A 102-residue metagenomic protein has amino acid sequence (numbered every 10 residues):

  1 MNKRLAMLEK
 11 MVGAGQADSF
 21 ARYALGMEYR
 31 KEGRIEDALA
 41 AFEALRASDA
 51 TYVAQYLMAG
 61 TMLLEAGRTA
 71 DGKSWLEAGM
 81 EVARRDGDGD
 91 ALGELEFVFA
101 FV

Functional and structural regions predicted by a protein language model:
K10-M11, A44-L45, G79: Canonical positions in the second alpha-helix
A14, A47-S48, V82-D86: Structural marker of alpha-solenoid helical repeat scaffolds
Y29, L63, E96-F99: Residue at a conserved register position within TPR or TPR-like alpha-solenoid repeats
